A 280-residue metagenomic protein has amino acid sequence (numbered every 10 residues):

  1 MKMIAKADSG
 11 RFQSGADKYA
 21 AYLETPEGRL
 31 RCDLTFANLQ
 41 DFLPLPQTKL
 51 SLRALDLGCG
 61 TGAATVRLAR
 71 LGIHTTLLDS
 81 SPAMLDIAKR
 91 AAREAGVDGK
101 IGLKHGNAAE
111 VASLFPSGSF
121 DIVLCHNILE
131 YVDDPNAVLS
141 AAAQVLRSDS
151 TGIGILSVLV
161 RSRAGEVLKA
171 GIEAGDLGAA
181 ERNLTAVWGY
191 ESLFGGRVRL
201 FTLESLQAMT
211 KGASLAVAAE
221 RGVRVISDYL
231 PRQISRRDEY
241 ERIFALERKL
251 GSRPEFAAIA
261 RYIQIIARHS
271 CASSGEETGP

Functional and structural regions predicted by a protein language model:
K2-K49, A63, R67, I87 (+1 more regions): Conserved class I S-adenosyl-L-methionine
K49-G58: Conserved class I S-adenosyl-L-methionine
L55, A63-V111: Class I SAM-dependent methyltransferase SAM/SAH-binding core
L124: A conserved beta-strand element that flanks and buttresses the S-adenosyl-L-methionine
N136-I155: A short glycine-rich, Lys/Arg-flanked "PGG" loop and its adjoining helix->strand segment in the class I
I155-L184: Conserved class I S-adenosyl-L-methionine
R197-S214, E220: Short alpha-helix
A219-P280: A C-terminal cap/extension of S-adenosyl-L-methionine-dependent methyltransferases that defines the acceptor-substrate
